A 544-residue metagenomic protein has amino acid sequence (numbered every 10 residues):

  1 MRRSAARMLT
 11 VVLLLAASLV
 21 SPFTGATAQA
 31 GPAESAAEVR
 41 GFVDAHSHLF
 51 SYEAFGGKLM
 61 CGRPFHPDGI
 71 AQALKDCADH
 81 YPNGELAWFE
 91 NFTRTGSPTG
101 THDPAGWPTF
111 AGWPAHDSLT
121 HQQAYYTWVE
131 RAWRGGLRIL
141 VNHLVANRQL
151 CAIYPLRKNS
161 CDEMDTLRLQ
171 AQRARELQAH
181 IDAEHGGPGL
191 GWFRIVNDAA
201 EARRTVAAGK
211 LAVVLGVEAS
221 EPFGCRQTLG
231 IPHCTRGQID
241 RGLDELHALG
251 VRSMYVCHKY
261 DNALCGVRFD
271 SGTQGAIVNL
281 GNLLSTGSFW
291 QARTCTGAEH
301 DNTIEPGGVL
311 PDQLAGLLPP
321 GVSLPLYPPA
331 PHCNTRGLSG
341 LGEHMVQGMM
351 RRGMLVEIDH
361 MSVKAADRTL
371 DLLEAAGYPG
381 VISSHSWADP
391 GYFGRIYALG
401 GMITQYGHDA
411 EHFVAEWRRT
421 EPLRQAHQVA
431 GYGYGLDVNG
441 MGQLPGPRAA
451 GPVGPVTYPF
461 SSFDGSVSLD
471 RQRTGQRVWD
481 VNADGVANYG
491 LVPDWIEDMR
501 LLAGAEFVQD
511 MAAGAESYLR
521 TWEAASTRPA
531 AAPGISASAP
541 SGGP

Functional and structural regions predicted by a protein language model:
M1-A30: Secretory targeting and sorting signals
S18-L19, G377-Y378, A410: Compositionally biased, low-hydrophobicity segments enriched in charged and small polar residues
Q29-C333, G340-Q347, R351, K364-E374 (+1 more regions): N-terminal hydrophobic targeting/anchoring segments and the immediately downstream early-domain regions of hydrolases
M354-M361: Catalytic beta/alpha-barrel core
G377-H385: Short hydrophobic/aromatic-enriched beta-strand-loop microsegments
